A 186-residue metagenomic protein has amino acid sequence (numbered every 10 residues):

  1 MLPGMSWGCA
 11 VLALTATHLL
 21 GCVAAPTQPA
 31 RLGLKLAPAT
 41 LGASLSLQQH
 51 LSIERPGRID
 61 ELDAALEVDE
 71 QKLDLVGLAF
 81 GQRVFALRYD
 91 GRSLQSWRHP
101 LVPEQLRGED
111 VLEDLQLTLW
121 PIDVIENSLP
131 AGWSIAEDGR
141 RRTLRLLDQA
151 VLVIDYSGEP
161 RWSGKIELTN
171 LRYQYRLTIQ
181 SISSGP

Functional and structural regions predicted by a protein language model:
M1-C22: Sec-dependent bacterial lipoprotein signal peptides
A16-A37: Bacterial Sec signal peptide processing site at the extreme N-terminus
V23-A30, H50-S52, S93-P186: Mature, soluble, non-transmembrane domains
L41-D74: Post-signal-peptide N-terminal segment of Sec-exported extracytoplasmic proteins
L45, R58-D60, G81, L129 (+1 more regions): Residues that act as N-cap/strand-start positions at coil-to-secondary-structure junctions
I53-G57, V68-E70, A79-G81, R172 (+1 more regions): Beta-strand elements of well-folded, non-transmembrane domains
D60-L62, Q82-L87, A150, Q174-R176: Amphipathic hydrophobic-ligand
V68-R107: Contiguous hydrophobic, core-forming segments of folded domains
